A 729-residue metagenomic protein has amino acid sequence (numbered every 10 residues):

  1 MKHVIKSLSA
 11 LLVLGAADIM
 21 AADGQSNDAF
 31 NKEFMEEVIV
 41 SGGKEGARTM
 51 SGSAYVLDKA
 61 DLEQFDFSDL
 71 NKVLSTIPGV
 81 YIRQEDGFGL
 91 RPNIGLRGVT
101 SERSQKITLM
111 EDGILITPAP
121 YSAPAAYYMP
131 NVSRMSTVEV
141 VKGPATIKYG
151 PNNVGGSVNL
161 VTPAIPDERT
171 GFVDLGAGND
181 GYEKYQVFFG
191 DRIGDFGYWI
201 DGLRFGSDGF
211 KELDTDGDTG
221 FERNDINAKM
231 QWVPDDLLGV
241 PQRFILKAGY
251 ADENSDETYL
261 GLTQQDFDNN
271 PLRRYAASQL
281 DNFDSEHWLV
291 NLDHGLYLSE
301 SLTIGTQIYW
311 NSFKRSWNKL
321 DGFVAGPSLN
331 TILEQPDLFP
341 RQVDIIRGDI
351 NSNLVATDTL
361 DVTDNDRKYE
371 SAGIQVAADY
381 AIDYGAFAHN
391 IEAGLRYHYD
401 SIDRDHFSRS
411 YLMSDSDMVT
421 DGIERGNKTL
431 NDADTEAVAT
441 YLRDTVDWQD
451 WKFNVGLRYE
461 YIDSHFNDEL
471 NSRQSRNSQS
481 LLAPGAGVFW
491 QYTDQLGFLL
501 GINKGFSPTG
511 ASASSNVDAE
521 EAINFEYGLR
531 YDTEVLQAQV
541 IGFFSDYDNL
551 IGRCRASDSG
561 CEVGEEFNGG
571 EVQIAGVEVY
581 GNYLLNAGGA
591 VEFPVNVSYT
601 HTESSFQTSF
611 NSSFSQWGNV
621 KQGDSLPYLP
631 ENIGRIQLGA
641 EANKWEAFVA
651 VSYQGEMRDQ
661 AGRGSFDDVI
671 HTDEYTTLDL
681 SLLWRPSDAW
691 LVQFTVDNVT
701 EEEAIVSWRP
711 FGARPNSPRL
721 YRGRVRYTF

Functional and structural regions predicted by a protein language model:
M1-F67, N71-I77, V290, E300: N-terminal Sec signal peptide and the immediately downstream disordered periplasmic leader that contains the TonB box
A29, F34, D379-Y380, G385 (+9 more regions): Gram-negative outer-membrane beta-barrel transporters
N71, S75-I114, P118: Extracytoplasmic beta-strand/coil segments of soluble accessory domains associated with Gram-negative outer-membrane
I114-K142: Short acidic/polar hinge/loop motifs at secondary-structure boundaries that mediate gating or recognition
T170-F172, A177-G206, D214-T258, N282-E286 (+2 more regions): Transmembrane beta-barrel wall of Gram-negative outer-membrane proteins
G239-I245, S285-E469: Face-selective signature of the C-terminal outer-membrane beta-barrel domain
D293, Y297, S301-D321, Q491 (+5 more regions): Membrane-embedded beta-barrel scaffold of Gram-negative outer-membrane proteins
Y369, F387-D400, K428-Y547, N586 (+4 more regions): Structural signature of Gram-negative outer-membrane beta-barrels, strongest in the C-terminal barrel of TonB-dependent
